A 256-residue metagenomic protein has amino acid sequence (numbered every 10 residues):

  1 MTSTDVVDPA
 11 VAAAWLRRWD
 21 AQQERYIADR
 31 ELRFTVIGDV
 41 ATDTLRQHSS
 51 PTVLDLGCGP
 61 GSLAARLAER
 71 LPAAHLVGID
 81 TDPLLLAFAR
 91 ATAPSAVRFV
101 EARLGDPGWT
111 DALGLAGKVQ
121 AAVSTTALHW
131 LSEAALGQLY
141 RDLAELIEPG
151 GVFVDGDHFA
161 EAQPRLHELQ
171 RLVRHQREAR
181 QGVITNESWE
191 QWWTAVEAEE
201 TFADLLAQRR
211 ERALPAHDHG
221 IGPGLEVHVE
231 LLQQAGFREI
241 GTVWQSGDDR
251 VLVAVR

Functional and structural regions predicted by a protein language model:
M1-H48, S62-R66: Conserved class I S-adenosyl-L-methionine
G57-G59: Class I SAM-dependent methyltransferase "Motif I" SAM/SAH-binding loop
S62-W109: Class I SAM-dependent methyltransferase SAM/SAH-binding core
V123: A conserved beta-strand element that flanks and buttresses the S-adenosyl-L-methionine
G137-P149: A short glycine-rich, Lys/Arg-flanked "PGG" loop and its adjoining helix->strand segment in the class I
V154-I184: Conserved class I S-adenosyl-L-methionine
G220-A235: Short alpha-helix
A235-R256: Core SAM-dependent methyltransferase catalytic element
